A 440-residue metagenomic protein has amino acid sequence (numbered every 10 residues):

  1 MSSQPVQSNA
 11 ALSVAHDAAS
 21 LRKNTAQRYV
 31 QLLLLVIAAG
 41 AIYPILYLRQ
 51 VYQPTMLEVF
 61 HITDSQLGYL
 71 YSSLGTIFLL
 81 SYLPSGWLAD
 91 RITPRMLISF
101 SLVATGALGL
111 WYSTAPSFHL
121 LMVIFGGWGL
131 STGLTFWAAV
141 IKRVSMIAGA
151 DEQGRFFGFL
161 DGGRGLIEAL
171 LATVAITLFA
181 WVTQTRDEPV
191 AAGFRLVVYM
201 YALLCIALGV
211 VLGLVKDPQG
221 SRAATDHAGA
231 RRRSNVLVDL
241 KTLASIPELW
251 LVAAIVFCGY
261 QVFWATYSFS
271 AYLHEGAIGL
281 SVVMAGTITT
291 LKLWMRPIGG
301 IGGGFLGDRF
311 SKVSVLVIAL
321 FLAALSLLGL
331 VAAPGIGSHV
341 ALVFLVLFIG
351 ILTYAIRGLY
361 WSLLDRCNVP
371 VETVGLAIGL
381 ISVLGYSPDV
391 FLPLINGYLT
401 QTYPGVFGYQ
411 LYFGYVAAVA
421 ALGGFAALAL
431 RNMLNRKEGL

Functional and structural regions predicted by a protein language model:
A11, K216-V238, K437-L440: Flexible cytoplasmic inter-helical loops of multi-pass small-molecule transporters
R49-Q53, A172, I246-G300, L392-P393: Extracytoplasmic gate region of multi-pass secondary transporters
L80-F118: Conserved MFS/SLC helix-loop-helix module at the cytosolic interface between two early adjacent transmembrane helices
S81-T93, G299-K312, T400-Q401: Helix-to-loop junctions at the C-terminal end of transmembrane segments in multipass secondary transporters
R91-L102, D308-F321: Cytoplasmic membrane-interface "Motif A"-like loop-to-helix N-cap segments of 12-TM Major Facilitator Superfamily
G154-A180, S382-P393: Glycine-rich segments within core transmembrane alpha-helices of 12-TM secondary carriers
A180, Q184, A202-D226, A426-R431: C-terminal membrane-cytosol helix-exit motif in multi-pass small-molecule transporters
S311-L363: C-terminal transmembrane helical hairpin of 12-TM major facilitator-type secondary transporters
